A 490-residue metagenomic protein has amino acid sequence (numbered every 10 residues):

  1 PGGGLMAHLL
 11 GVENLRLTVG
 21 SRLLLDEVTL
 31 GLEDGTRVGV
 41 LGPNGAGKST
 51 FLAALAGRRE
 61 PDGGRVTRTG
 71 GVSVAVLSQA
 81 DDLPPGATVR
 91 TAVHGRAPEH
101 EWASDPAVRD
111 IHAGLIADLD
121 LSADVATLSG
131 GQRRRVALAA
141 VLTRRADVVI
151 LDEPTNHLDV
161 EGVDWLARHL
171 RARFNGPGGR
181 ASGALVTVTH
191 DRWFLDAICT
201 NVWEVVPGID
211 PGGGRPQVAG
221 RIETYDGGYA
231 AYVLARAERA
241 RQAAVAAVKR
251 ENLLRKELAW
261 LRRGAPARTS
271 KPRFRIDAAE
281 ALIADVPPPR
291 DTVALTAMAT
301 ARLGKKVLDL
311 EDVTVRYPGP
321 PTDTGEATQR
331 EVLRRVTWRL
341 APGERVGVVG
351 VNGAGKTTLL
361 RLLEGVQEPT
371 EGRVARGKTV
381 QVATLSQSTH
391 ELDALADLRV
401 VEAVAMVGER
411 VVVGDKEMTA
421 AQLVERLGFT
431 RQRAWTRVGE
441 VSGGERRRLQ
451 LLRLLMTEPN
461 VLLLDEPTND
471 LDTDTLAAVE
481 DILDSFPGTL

Functional and structural regions predicted by a protein language model:
G2-V245, A299-L490: ABC ATP-binding cassette signature C-motif
A235-A278, L282-V286: Intracellular alpha-helical coupling/juxtamembrane segments of multi-pass membrane proteins
E257-P266, A294-L295, A299-T300, L308: Alpha-helical coupling/stalk and coiled-coil linker elements that connect catalytic or binding modules and transmit
P289-D291: Flexible, solvent-exposed coil segments and beta strand-coil junctions, predominantly the extracellular/periplasmic
